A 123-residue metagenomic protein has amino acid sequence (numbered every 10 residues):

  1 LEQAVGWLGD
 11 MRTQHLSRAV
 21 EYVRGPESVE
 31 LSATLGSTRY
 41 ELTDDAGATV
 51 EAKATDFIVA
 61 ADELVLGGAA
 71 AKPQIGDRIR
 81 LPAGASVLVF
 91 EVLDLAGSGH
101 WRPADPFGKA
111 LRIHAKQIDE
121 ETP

Functional and structural regions predicted by a protein language model:
L1-V20, L31: N-terminal intrinsically disordered, low-complexity, charge/repeat-rich segments that act as generic
V23-P123: Short, conserved turn/kink motifs that form compact alpha/beta structural patches or helix kinks used as
